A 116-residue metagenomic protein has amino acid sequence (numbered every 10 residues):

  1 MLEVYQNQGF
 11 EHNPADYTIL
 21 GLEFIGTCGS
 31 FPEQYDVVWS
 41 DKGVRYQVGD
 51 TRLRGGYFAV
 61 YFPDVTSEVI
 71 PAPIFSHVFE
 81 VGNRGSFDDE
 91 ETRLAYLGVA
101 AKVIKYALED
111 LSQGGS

Functional and structural regions predicted by a protein language model:
M1-S116: Cysteine-centric segments in proteins
